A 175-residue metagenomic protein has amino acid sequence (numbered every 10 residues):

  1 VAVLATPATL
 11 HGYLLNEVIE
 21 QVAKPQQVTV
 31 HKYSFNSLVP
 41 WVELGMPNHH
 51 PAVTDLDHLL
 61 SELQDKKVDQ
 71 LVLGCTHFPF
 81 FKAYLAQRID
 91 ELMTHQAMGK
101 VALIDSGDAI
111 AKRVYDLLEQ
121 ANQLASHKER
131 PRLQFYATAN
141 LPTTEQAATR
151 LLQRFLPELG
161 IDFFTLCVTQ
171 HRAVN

Functional and structural regions predicted by a protein language model:
A2-N175: Non-catalytic structural scaffold of enzyme domains
